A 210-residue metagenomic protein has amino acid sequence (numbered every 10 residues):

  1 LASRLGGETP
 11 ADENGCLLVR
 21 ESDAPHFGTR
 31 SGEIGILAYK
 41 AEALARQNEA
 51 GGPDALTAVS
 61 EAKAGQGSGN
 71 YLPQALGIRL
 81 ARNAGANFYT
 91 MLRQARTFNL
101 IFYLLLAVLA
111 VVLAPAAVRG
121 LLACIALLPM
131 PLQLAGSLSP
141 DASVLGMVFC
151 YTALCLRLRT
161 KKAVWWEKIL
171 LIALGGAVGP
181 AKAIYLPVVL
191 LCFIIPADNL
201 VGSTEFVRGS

Functional and structural regions predicted by a protein language model:
L1, L100-V111, A117, L171 (+1 more regions): Conserved beta-strand->loop/alpha-helix structural units within folded catalytic cores of enzymes with alpha/beta
S3-Q94: Interfacial juxtamembrane loops and adjacent helix segments that form the catalytic/substrate-binding surfaces
N83-Y89, V108-P129: Transmembrane-helix signature of polytopic, membrane-embedded enzymes that assemble or transfer cell-envelope glycans
V108-V112, L145-K161, L174: Specific aromatic-rich, kink-prone transmembrane helix
A126, R159-A177, A181: Short hydrophobic alpha-helices at membrane interfaces in multi-pass membrane enzymes
S137-V144: Short acidic/glycine- and proline-prone juxtamembrane loop motifs at membrane-interface regions of multi-pass membrane
L154-A163, I169, L186-S210: Perimembrane helix-loop-helix junctions
